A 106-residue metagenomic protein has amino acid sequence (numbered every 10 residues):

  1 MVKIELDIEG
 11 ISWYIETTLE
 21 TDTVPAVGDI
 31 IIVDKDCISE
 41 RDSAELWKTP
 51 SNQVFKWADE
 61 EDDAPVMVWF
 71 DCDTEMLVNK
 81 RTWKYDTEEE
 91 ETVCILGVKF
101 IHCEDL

Functional and structural regions predicted by a protein language model:
M1-W13: Short, basic/aromatic beta-hairpin or loop at an interaction surface
V2-I4, M76, C94-L96: Hydrophobic residues positioned within well-ordered beta-strands of beta-sheet architectures
E5-D7, T18, L96-K99: Short, acidic/hydrophobic/Gly-rich beta-strand patch recurrent on exposed beta strands that often constitutes part
W13, E40, D105-L106: Short, cysteine-centered beta-strand-loop-beta hairpins and adjacent loop/turn segments enriched in charged/polar
Y14-T21: Short alpha-helix capping/helix-loop boundary micro-motifs
T23-D29: Short, well-ordered loop/turn sites that connect or cap secondary structure elements
D29, V33-E88: Acidic, low-complexity, intrinsically disordered interaction modules
T87-L106: Short solvent-exposed strand/turn elements
